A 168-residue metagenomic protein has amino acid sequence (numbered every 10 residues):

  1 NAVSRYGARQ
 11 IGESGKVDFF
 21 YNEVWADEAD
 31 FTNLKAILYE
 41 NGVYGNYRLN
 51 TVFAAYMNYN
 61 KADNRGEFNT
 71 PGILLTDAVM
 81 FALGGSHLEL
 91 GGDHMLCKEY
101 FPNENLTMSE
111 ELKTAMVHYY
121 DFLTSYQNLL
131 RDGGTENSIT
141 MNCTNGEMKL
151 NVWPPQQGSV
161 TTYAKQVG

Functional and structural regions predicted by a protein language model:
N1-K149, W153-Q157, Q166-V167: Glycan-processing catalytic domains of CAZymes
